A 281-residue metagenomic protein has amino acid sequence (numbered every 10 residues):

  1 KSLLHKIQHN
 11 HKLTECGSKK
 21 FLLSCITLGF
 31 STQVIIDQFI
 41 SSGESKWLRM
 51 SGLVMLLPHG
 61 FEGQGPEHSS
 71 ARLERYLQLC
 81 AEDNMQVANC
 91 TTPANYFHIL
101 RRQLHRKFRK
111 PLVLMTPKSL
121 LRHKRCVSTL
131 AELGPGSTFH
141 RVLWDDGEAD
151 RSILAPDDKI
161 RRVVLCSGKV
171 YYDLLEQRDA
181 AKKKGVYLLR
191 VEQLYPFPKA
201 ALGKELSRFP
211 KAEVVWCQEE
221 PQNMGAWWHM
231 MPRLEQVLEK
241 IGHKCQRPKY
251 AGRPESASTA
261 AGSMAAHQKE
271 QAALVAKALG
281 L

Functional and structural regions predicted by a protein language model:
S2-F21: N-terminal low-complexity segments that are often proline-rich with Ser/Thr-Pro
G17, F21-D158, Y172: Conserved thiamine diphosphate
K20-S24, L57-H59, N89-T91, T116-K118 (+5 more regions): Active-site proximal loops enriched in glycine and acidic residues that flank catalytic Cys/His/Asp and coordinate
S41-S42, T129-T138, K182-Y187, A226-G242: A short, gly/pro- and small-residue-rich
F61-S70, A81, V87-N89, P93-A94 (+3 more regions): Peripheral docking tails and interdomain loops at the edges of cofactor- or intermediate-handling domains
D158, K184-V186, A200, K204-K211 (+1 more regions): Conserved alpha/beta-domain cores
Y171, E176-F209: Generic long, charged, amphipathic alpha-helical segments
Y195-V214, Q218-H229, S263: Glycine-rich, anion-gripping cofactor-binding loops and their flanking helix/strand elements in enzyme active sites
